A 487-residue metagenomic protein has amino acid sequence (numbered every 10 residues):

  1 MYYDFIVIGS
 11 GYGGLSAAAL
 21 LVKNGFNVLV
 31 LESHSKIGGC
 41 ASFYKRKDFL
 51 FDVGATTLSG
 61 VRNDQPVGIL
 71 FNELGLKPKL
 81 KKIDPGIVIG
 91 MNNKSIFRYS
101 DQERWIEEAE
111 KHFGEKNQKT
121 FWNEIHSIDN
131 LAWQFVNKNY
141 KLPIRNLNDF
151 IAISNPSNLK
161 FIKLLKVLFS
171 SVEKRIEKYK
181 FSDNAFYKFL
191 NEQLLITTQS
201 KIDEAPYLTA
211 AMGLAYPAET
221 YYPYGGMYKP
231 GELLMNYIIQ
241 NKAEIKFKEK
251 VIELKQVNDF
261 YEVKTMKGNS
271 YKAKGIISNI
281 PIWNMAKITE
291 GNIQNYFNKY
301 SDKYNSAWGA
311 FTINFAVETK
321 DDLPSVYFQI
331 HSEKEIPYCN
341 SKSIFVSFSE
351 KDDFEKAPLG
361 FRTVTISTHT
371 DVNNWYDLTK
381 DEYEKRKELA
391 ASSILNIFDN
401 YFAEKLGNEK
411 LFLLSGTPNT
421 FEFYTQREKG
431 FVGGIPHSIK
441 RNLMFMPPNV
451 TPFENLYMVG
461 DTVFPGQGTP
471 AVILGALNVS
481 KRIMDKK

Functional and structural regions predicted by a protein language model:
M1-N137: N-terminal glycine-rich phosphate/pyrophosphate-binding loop and immediately adjacent elements
A55, D461-I483: A conserved FAD-binding loop/helix module that cradles the flavin
K82-D84, G231, F247-E249: Short loop/edge segments at beta-strand edges and connector loops that shape dinucleotide/nucleotide cofactor-binding
H126-N241, R427-I439: Active-site/ligand-binding neighborhood in enzyme catalytic cores
A185-T197, C339-S341, F345, E404-P465: A glycine-rich dinucleotide-binding beta-alpha-beta segment and adjacent secondary-structure elements that constitute
Y222, E232, K250-L359: Mid-domain catalytic core of redox enzymes that form a hydrophobic substrate pocket/lid adjacent to a catalytic redox
I238-V251: A conserved beta-strand/loop element that lines the FAD pocket in flavoprotein oxidoreductases
E318-E422: C-terminal segments that line or cap access tunnels to active or ligand-binding sites in enzymes and enzyme-associated
